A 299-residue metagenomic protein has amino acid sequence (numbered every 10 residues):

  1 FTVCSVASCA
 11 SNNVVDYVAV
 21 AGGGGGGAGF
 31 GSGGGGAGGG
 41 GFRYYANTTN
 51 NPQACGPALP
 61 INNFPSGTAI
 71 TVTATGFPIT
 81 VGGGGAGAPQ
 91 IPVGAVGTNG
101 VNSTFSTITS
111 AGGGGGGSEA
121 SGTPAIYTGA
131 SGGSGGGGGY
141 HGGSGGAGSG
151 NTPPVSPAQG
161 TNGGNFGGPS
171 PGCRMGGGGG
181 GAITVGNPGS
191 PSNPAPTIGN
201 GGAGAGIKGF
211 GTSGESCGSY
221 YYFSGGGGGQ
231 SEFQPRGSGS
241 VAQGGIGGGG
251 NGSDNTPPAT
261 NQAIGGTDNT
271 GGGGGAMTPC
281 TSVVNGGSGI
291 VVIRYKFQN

Functional and structural regions predicted by a protein language model:
F1: Basic K/R-rich, polyanion-interacting modules in nucleoproteins and related proteins
C4-N299: Low-complexity, glycine/proline-biased repetitive segments and flexible coils/loops
